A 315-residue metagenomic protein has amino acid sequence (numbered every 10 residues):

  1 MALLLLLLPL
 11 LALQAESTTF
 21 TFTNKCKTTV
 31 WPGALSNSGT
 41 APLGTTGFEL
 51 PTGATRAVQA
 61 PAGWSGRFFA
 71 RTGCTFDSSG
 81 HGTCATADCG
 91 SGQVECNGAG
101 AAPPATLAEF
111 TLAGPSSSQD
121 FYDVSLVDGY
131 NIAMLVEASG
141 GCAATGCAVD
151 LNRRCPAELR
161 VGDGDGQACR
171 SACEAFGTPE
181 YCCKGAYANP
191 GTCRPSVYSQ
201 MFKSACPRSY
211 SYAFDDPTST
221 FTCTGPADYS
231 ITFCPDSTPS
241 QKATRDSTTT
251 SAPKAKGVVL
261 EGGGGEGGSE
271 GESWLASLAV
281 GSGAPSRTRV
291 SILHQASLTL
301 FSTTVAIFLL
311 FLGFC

Functional and structural regions predicted by a protein language model:
A2-C315: Extracellular low-complexity, O-glycosylation-prone Ser/Thr/Pro/Gly-rich "stalks" and linkers flanking catalytic
